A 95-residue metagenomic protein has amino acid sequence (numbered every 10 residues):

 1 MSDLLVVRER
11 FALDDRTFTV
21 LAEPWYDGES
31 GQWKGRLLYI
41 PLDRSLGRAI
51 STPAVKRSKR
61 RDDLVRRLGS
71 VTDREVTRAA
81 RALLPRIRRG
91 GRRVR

Functional and structural regions predicted by a protein language model:
M1-S2, Y26-G35, R66, R89: Unusually extended, aromatic-enriched hydrophobic runs near protein termini
M1-T19: Negatively charged, low-complexity tracts enriched in Asp/Glu with abundant Ser/Thr
S2, D15, I40-L42, R92: Charge-rich alpha-helical segments
L13, D27-G31, K59-D63: A short, structured loop/turn motif at beta-sheet edges
T19-V55: A short, structured beta-strand/loop element
L46-R95: Mixed-charge, Lys/Arg-enriched low-complexity segments
